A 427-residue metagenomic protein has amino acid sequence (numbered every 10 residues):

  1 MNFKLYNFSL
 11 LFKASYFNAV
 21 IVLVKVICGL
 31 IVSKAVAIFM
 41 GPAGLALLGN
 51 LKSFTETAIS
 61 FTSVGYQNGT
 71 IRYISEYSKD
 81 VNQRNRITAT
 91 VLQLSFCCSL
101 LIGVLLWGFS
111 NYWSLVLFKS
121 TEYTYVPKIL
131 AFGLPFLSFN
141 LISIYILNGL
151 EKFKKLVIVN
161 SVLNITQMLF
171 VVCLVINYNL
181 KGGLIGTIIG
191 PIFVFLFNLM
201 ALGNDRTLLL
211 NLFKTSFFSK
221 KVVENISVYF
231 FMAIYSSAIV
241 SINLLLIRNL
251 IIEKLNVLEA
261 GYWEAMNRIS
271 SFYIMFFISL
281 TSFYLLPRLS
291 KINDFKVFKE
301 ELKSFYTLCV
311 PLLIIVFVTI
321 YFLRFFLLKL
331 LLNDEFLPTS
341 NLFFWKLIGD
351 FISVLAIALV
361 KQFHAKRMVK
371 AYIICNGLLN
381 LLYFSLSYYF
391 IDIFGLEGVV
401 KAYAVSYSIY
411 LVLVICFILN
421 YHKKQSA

Functional and structural regions predicted by a protein language model:
M1-L11, T187, N198-I242, N293-E300 (+1 more regions): Interhelical loop/hinge segments that connect adjacent transmembrane helices in multipass membrane
S9-N68, G103, W107, M168 (+6 more regions): Signature of the first transmembrane helix
A14-K25, L51, S60-N111, Y125-V126 (+3 more regions): Membrane-water interface segments that mark the loop-to-transmembrane alpha-helix transition
K34, S63-K79, G149, M266 (+2 more regions): Helix-loop junctions and terminal segments of transmembrane helices in multi-pass membrane transport/translocation
L48, K52-T62, S236, V240 (+5 more regions): Transmembrane helix-bundle signature of multi-pass secondary active exporters and lipid flippases
S110-L130, V257, F322-F351, E397: Interfacial segments at transmembrane-helix termini and the short loops linking adjacent helices
T124, K128, V157-T207, L378-L382 (+1 more regions): Hydrophobic alpha-helical transmembrane segments
P135-V159, I348-C375: Membrane-interface junctions at transmembrane-helix termini in multi-pass inner-membrane proteins
